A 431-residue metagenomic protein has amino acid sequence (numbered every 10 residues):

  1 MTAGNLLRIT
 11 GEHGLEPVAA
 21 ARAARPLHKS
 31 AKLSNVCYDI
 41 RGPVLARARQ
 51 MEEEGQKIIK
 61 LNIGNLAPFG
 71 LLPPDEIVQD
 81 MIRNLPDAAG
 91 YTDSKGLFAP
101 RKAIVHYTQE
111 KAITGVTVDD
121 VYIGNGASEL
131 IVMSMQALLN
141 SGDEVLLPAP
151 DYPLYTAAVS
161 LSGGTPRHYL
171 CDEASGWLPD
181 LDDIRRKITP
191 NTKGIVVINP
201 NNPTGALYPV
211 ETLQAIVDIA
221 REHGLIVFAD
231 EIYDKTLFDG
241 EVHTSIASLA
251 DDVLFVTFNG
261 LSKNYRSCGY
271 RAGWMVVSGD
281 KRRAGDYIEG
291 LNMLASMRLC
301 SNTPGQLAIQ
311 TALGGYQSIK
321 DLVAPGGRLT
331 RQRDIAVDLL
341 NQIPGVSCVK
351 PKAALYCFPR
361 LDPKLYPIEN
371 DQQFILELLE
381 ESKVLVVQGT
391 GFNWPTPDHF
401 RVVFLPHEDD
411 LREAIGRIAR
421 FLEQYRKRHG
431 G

Functional and structural regions predicted by a protein language model:
T2-V18, R186, P367-E369, E377-V386 (+1 more regions): PLP-dependent enzyme catalytic core of the Aspartate aminotransferase-like
G4-I9, G14-A19, S248-G327, V337-L339 (+1 more regions): Conserved core segment of the aminotransferase class I/II
L6, T10, G14-G126, M133 (+4 more regions): N-terminal small-domain helix-loop-helix segment of the aminotransferase-like
E54, S162, E222-H223, V253 (+3 more regions): Helix C-cap/helix->beta junction micro-motif
A88-D218, K235-L249, L411, G416-R417 (+1 more regions): Conserved core of the PLP fold type I
L147, H168, V227-A229, V386-Q388: Hydrophobic residues in well-ordered beta-strands that form the structural core
Q310, G326-V337, C348-D362: Conserved glycine-rich beta-strand-loop-beta hairpin in the small C-terminal domain of fold type I
